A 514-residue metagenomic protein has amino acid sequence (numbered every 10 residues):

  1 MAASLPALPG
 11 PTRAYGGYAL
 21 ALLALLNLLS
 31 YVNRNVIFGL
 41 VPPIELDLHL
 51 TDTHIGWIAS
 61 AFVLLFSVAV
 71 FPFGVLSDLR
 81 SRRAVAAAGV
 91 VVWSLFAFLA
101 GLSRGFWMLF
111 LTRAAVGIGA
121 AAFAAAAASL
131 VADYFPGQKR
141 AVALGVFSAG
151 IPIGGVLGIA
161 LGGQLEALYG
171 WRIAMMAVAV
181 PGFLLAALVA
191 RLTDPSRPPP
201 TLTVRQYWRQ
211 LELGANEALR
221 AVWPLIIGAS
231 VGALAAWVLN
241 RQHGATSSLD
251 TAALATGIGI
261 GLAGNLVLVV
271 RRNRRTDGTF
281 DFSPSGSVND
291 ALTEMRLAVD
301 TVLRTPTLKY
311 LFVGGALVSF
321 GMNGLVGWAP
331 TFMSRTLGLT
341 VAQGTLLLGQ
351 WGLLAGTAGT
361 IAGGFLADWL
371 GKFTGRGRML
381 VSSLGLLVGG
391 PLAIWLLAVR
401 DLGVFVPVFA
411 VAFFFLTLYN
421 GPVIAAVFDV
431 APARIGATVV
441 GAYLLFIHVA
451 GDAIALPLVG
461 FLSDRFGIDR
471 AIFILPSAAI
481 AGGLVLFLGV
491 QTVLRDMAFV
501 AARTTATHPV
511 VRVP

Functional and structural regions predicted by a protein language model:
L5-T12, S196-V238, G264-L311, T336 (+1 more regions): Juxtamembrane intracellular "pre-TM" segments in multi-pass secondary transporters
I37-F38, I227-G257, P306-L353, T360 (+2 more regions): Extracytoplasmic gate region of multi-pass secondary transporters
H49, S81, L102-M108, G119 (+2 more regions): Helix-breaking motifs and short loop linkers at transmembrane-helix boundaries and internal kinks in secondary membrane
V68-W107: Conserved MFS/SLC helix-loop-helix module at the cytosolic interface between two early adjacent transmembrane helices
L79-V90, D368-G385: Cytoplasmic membrane-interface "Motif A"-like loop-to-helix N-cap segments of 12-TM Major Facilitator Superfamily
T112-G150: Cytoplasmic helix-loop-helix junction between adjacent transmembrane helices in 12-TM secondary transporters
F147-R197, L211-G264: Helix-loop-helix hairpin linking two adjacent transmembrane segments in secondary transporters
G375-V423: C-terminal transmembrane helical hairpin of 12-TM major facilitator-type secondary transporters
